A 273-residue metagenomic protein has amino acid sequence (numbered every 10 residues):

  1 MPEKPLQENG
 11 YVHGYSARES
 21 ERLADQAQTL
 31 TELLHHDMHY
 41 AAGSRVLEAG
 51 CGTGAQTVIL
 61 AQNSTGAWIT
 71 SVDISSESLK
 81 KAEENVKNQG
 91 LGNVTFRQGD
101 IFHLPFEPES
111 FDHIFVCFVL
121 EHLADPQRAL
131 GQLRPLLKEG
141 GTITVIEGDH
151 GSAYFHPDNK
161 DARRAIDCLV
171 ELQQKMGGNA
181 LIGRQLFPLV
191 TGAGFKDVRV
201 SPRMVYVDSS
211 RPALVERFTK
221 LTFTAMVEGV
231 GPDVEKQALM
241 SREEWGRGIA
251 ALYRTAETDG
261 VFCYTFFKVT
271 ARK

Functional and structural regions predicted by a protein language model:
Q7-Q28: Class I SAM-dependent methyltransferase Rossmann-like catalytic core, especially the SAM/SAH-binding loop
V12, R199-G260: C-terminal helical/coil "lid" or tail adjacent to the Rossmann-like core of SAM-dependent
D25-S44, I59: Conserved alpha-helix/loop element of class I SAM-dependent methyltransferases that forms part of the SAM/SAH-binding
L47, T53-H103, R128: Class I SAM-dependent methyltransferase SAM/SAH-binding core
F102-H113: A short acidic, Gly/Pro-enriched loop at the edge of an enzyme's catalytic core that lines a small-molecule cofactor
D112-P126: A short SAM/SAH-binding and catalytic strip from SAM-dependent methyltransferases
Q127-T142: A short glycine-rich, Lys/Arg-flanked "PGG" loop and its adjoining helix->strand segment in the class I
T144-P212, L221: Conserved catalytic/acceptor-binding region of the Class I
